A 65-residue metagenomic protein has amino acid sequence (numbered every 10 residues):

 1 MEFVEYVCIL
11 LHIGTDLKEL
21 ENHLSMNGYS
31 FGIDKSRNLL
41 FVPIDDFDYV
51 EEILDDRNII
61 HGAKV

Functional and structural regions predicted by a protein language model:
M1-F3, M26-I33: Short, flexible, solvent-exposed loop/turn segments with mixed acidic/basic and small polar residues
M1-H12: Short glycine-/aliphatic-rich beta-strand segments at the starts of folded cytosolic domains
I9, G32-D34, R57-V65: Conserved short beta-strand edge segments in small beta-sheet-based binding/regulatory domains
L11-S30: Short amphipathic alpha-helix segments
I13-D16, P43-Y49: Helix N-cap motif at beta-to-alpha junctions
L20-M26, V50-N58: Short amphipathic alpha-helices in soluble, non-transmembrane regions that often serve as interface/regulatory elements
K35-V42: A short, exposed loop/beta-hairpin motif centered on an aromatic-Gly-Thr core
